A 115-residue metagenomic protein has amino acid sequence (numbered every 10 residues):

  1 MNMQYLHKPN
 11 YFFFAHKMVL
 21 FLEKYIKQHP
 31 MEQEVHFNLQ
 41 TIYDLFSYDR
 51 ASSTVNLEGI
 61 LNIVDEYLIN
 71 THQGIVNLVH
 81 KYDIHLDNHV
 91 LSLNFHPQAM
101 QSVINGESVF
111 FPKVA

Functional and structural regions predicted by a protein language model:
N2-V35: Positively charged, polyanion-binding regions of nucleic-acid-associated proteins
M31-A51: Short glycine-rich, basic-tinged beta-strand/loop micro-motifs
Q40-T41, L45, N70, D87-S92: Eukaryote-specific, cytoplasm-facing alpha-helical/coiled-coil scaffolding segments in long proteins
Y43, R50-L78: Charge-enriched amphipathic alpha-helical scaffolds
D83-A115: Phospho-regulated, low-complexity intrinsically disordered regions of nuclear gene-regulatory and chromatin-associated
